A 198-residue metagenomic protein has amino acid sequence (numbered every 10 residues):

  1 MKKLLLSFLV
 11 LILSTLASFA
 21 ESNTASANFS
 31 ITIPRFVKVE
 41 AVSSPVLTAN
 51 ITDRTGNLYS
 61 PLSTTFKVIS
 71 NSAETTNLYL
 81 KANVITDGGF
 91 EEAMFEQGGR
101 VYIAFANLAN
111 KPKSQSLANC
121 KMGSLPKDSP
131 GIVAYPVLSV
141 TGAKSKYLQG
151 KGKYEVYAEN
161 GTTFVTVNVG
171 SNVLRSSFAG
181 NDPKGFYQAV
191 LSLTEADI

Functional and structural regions predicted by a protein language model:
L4-S18: Sec-dependent N-terminal signal peptides
L9, Y147-G150: Short leucine-rich amphipathic alpha-helices used at interfaces
S14, F105-N107, T141-K144: N-terminal regions of proteins, emphasizing targeting and processing segments when present
E21-L125, Q149-I198: N-terminal small/polar-rich segments of proteins
S116-K146: Surface-exposed, low-hydrophobicity beta-strand/loop segments enriched in small/polar/acidic residues
